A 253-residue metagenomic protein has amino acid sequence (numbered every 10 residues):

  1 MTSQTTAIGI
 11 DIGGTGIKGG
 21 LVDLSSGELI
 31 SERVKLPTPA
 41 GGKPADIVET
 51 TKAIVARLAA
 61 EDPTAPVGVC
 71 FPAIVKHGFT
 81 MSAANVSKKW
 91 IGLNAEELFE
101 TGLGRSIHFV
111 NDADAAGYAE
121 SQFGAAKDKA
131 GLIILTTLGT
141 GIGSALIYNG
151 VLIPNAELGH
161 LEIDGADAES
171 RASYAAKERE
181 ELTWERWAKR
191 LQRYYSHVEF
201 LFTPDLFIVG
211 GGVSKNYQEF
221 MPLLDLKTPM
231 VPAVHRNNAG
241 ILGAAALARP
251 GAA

Functional and structural regions predicted by a protein language model:
M1-P66, V75-F79, E97-R105, A119-I134 (+1 more regions): ATP-binding/phosphotransfer module of carbohydrate and carboxylate kinases, centering on a glycine-rich
F71: Glycine-rich nucleotide/cofactor/substrate-binding loop typically near the N-terminus or early in the first domain
T80-G92: A charged helix-plus-loop insertion that forms the helical arch/lid used to bind and gate nucleic-acid substrates
I107-D112: General beta-strand structural signal in soluble alpha/beta enzymes
I142: Basic- and aromatic-lined ligand-binding clefts that recognize polyanionic substrates
